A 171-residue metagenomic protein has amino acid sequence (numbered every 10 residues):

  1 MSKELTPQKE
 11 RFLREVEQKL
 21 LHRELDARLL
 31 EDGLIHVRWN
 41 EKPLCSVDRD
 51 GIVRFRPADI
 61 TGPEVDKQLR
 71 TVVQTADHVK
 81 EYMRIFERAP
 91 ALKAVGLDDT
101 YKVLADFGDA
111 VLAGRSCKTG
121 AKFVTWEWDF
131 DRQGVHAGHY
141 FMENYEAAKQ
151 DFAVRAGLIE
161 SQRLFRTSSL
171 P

Functional and structural regions predicted by a protein language model:
S2-Q18, H22: Short Lys/Arg-enriched alpha/beta "domain-start" segment
V16-H22, G33-C45: Polybasic/polar functional segments that serve as interface/processing modules
R28-L29, D77-V124, F165: Short N-terminal "domain-start" leader segments that mark the transition from disordered tails or signal peptides into
R38-T71, T75, V79-Y82: Long, continuous compositionally biased terminal/linker segments
K42, R49, V111-H139, R155: Short aromatic-glycine-(Arg/Gly/Cys) micro-motifs in beta-strand/loop hairpins
A58-I60, E64-K67, Q133-A147: A short, exposed loop/beta-hairpin motif centered on an aromatic-Gly-Thr core
F141-I159: A short, charged, amphipathic alpha-helix used as a generic interaction element across diverse proteins
A148, T167-P171: Non-Sec secretion/translocation targeting segments of pathogen effectors
